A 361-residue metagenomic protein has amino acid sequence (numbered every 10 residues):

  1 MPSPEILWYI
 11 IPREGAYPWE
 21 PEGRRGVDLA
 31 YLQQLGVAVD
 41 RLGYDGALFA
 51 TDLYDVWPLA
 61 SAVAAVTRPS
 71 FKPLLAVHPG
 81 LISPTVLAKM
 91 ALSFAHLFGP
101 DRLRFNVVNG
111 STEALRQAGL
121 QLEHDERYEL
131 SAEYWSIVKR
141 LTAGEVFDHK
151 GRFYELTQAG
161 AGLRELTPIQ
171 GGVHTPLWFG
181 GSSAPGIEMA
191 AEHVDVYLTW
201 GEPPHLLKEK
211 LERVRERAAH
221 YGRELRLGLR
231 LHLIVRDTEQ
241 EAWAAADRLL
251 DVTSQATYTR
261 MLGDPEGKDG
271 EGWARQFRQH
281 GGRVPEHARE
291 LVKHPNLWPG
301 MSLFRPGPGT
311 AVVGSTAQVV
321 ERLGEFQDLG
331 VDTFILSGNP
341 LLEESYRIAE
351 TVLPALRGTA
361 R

Functional and structural regions predicted by a protein language model:
M1-T67, Q170-T175: N-terminal beta1-alpha1-beta2 module of alpha/beta enzyme domains
P2-R13, A118-L120, H124-P168, P204-Q327 (+1 more regions): An alpha-helical appendage that flanks or caps ligand/catalytic pockets
P4-I10, G46-F49, F71-V77, L103-V107 (+4 more regions): Hydrophobic faces of well-ordered beta-strands that scaffold small-molecule active sites in alpha/beta enzyme cores
I10-L29, L75-T85, G172-S182, L233-R236 (+1 more regions): Active-site mouth loops of central-metabolism enzymes
V39, G43, V63, F94 (+7 more regions): Conserved, mostly hydrophobic/aromatic
D55-A60, P203-R217, E343-R347: Active-site-adjacent beta->alpha loops and helix N-cap segments on the catalytic face of soluble alpha/beta enzymes
W57-V77, L130, Y134, L141 (+3 more regions): Alpha-helix-loop-beta-strand connector modules within alpha/beta enzyme cores
G80-H96: Glycine-rich anion/phosphate-binding loops
